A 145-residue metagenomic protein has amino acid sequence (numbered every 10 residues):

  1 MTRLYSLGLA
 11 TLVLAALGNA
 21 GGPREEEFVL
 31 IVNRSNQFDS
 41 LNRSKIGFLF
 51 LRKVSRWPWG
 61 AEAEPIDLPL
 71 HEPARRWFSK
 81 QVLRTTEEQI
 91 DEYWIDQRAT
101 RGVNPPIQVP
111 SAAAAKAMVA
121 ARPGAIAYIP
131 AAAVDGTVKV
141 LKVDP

Functional and structural regions predicted by a protein language model:
M1-G8: Bacterial N-terminal signal peptides that target proteins for export
T11-A20: Hydrophobic h-region of N-terminal signal peptides that target proteins for export in Gram-negative bacteria
G21-P145: Exported/periplasmic ABC-transporter solute-binding proteins
